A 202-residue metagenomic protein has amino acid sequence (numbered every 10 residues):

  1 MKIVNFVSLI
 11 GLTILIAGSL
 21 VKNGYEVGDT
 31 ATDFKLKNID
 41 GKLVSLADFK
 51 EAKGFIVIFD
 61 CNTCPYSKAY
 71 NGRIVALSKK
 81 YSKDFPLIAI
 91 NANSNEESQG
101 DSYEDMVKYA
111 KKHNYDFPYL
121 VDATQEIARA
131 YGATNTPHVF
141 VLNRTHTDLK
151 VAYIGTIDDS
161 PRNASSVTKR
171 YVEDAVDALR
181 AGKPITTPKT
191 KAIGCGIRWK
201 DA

Functional and structural regions predicted by a protein language model:
M1-N23: Bacterial Sec-dependent N-terminal signal peptides
S19-A47: N-terminal "domain-start" segment that seeds a small globular fold
S45-K68, V176: Short active-site neighborhood of thiol/selenol oxidoreductases, capturing the structured segment around
A52-G54, S82-L87, N114-P118, T136: Loop/turn elements at helix/coil->beta-strand transitions in domains of secreted/extracellular proteins
C61-Y70, V139, C195-R198, A202: Short, thiol/selenol-centered motifs that function as redox-active sites or metal-ligating centers
K68-K112, A123-R129: Structural microenvironment flanking redox-active thiols in thiol-disulfide oxidoreductases
V107-V151: Short, internal strand/loop/helix patches that form the active-site neighborhood or redox-interaction surface
V141-A202: Thiol-/selenol-based redox modules, centered on thioredoxin-like and closely related oxidoreductase domains
